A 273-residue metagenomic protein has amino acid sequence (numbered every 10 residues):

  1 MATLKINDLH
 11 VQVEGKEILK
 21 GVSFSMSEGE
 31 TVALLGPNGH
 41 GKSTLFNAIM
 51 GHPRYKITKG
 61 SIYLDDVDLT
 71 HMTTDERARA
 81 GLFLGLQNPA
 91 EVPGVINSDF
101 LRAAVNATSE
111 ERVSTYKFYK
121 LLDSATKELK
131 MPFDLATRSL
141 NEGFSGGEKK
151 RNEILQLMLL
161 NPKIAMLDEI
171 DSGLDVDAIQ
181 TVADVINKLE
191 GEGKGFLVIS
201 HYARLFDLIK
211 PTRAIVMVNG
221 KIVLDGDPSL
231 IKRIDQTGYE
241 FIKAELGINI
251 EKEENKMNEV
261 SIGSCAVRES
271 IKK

Functional and structural regions predicted by a protein language model:
L4-I6, L19-G21: Conserved structural motif at the start of ABC-family nucleotide-binding domains
M26-E28: Conserved hydrophobic segment flanking the Walker A/P-loop of ABC-type ATPase nucleotide-binding domains
L35-P37: The feature captures the beta-strand-to-loop junction immediately N-terminal to the Walker
M50: Helix-to-loop junction immediately C-terminal to a conserved catalytic motif
S61-R77, N141: ABC ATPase NBD Q-loop/coupling interface
A90-K163: ABC-family P-loop ATPase nucleotide-binding domains
E169-I170: Walker B catalytic motif
M217, K221-A244: Conserved beta-strand-loop-alpha-helix hinge in the C-terminal portion of ABC ATPase nucleotide-binding domains
